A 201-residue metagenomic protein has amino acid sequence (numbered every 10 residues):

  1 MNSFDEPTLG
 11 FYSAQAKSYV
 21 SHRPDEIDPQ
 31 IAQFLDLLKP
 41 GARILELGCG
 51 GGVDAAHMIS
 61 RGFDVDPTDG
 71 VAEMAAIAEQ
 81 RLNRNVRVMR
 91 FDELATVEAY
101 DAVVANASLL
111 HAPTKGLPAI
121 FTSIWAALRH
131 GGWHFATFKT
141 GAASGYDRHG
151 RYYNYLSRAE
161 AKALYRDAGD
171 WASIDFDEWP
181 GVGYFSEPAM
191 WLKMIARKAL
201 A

Functional and structural regions predicted by a protein language model:
M1-K39, A142: Conserved class I S-adenosyl-L-methionine
G41-G50: Conserved class I S-adenosyl-L-methionine
G51-E93: Class I SAM-dependent methyltransferase SAM/SAH-binding core
E93-V103: A short acidic, Gly/Pro-enriched loop at the edge of an enzyme's catalytic core that lines a small-molecule cofactor
P118-H130: A short glycine-rich, Lys/Arg-flanked "PGG" loop and its adjoining helix->strand segment in the class I
G131-F138: Conserved beta-strand signature within the Rossmann-like core of class I S-adenosyl-L-methionine
G145-E160, Y184: Acceptor-substrate binding/catalytic loop of class I
D170-V182: Conserved S-adenosyl-L-methionine
